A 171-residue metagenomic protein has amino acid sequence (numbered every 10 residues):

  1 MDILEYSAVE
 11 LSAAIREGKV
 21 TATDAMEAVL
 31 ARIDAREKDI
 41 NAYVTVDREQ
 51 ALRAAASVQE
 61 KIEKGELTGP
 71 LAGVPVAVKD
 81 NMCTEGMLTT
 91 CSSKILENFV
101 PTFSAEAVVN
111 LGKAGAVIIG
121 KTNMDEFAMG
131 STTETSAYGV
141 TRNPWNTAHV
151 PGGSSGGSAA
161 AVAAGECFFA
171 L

Functional and structural regions predicted by a protein language model:
M1-L52, E63: An N-terminal boundary/leader segment
L11-I15, V58, S158: Generic hydrophobic alpha-helical segments
V29, A51, G73, K79 (+2 more regions): Conserved hydrophobic/aromatic pocket- or pore-lining residues that grip, position, or stack substrates in active sites
E49-A56, G115-A116: Long amphipathic alpha-helix in the N-terminal Rossmann-like dinucleotide-binding domain of NAD(P)-dependent
V58-V74: Immediate post-signal peptide segment of exported/extracytoplasmic ligand-binding proteins
P70-A107, S131: Enzymes and membrane/adaptor proteins characterized by extended Gly/Ser/Thr/Asp/Glu-rich, aromatic-dotted
P101-L171: Short glycine/serine-rich loop segments
